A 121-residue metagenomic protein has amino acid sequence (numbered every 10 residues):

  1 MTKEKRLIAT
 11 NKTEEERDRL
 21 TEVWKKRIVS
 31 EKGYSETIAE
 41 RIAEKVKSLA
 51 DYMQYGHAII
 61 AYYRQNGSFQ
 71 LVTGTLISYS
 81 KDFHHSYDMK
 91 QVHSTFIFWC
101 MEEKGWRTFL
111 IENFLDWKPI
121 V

Functional and structural regions predicted by a protein language model:
T2-S68: Short glycine-rich, low-complexity segments
H57-I59, T95, W106: Short, acidic/polar N-cap/turn motifs at the starts of alpha helices
I60-Y62, F96-M101: SH3/SH3-like beta-barrel fold
R64, S68-M89: Acidic, low-complexity, intrinsically disordered interaction modules
K81-D82, E103-V121: Structured surface patches comprising rigid loops and adjacent beta-strands/short helices at the edges of well-ordered
M89-I97: Short aromatic-glycine-enriched beta-strand elements
